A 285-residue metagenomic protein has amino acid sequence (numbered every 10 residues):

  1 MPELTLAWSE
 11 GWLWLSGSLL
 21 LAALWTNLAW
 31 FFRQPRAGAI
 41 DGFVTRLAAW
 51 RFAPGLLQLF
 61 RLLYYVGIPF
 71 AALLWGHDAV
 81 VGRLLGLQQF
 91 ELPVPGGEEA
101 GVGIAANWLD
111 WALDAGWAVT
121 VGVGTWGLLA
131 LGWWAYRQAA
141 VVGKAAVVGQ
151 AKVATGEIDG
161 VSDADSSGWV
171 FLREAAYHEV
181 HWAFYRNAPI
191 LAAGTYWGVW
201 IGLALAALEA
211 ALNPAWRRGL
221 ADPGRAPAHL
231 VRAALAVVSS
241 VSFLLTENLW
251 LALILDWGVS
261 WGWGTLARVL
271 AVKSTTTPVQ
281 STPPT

Functional and structural regions predicted by a protein language model:
M1-P2, T285: N-terminal low-hydrophobic presequence detector
P2-T155, S167-T195, I201, L205-A211 (+2 more regions): Specific transmembrane helices
A145-A151, T276-T285: Short, basic, low-complexity termini and linkers enriched in Ser/Thr/Gly/Pro that act as targeting/leader peptides
D159-V279: Transmembrane helix-loop-helix hairpins at the membrane interface of multi-pass integral membrane proteins
